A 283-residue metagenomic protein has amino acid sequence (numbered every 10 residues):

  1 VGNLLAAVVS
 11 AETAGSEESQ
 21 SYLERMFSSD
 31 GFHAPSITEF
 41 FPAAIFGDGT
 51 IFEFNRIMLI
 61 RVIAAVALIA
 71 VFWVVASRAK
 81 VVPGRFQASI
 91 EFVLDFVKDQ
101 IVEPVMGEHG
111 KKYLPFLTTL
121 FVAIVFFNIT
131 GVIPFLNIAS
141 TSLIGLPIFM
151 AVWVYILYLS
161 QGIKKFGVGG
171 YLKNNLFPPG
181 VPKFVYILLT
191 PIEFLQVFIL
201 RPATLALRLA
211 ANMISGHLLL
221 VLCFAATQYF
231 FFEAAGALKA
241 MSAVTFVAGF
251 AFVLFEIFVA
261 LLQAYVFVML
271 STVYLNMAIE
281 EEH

Functional and structural regions predicted by a protein language model:
G2-H283: Selective transmembrane helix interface/packing segments
